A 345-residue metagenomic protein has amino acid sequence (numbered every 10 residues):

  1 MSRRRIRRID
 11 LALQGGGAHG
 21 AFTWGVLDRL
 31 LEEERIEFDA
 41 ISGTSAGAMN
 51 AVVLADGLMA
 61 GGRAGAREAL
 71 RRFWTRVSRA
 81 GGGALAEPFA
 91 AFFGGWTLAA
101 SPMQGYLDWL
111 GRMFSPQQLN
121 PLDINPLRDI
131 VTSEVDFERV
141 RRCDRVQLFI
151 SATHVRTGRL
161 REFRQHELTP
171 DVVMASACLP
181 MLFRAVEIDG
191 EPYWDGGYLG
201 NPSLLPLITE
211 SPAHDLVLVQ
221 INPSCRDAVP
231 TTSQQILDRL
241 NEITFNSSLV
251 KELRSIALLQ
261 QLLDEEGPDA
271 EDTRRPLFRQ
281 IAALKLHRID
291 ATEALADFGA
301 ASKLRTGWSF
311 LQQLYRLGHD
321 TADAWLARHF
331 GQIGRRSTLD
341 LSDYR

Functional and structural regions predicted by a protein language model:
M1-S42, V52-R345: Patatin-like phospholipase
G43, G47: Gly/Ala-rich beta-loop-alpha elbow adjacent to hydrolase catalytic centers
